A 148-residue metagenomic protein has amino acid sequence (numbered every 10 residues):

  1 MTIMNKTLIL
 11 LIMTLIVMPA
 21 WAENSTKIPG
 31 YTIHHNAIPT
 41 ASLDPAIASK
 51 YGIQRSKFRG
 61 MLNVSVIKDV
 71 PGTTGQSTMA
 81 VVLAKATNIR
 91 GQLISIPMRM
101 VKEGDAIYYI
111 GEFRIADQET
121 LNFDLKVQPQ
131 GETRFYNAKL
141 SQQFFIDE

Functional and structural regions predicted by a protein language model:
M1-T7: Positively charged n-region of N-terminal signal peptides that target proteins for export
T7-I16: Sec-dependent N-terminal signal peptides
V17-E23: N-terminal signal peptide c-region/cleavage motif recognized by signal peptidases
E23-M61: Beta-strand-rich domain onsets/edges
R59, M79, Q118-N122: Extracellular Ig-like/FN3 beta-sandwich strand-entry sites
L62-D105: Mid-chain, structured segments of secreted extracytoplasmic proteins
R99-D124: Short, solvent-exposed, Trp/other aromatic-anchored flexible loops in extracytoplasmic proteins
P129-Y136: Short acidic/polar inter-strand loop motif in beta-rich domains
